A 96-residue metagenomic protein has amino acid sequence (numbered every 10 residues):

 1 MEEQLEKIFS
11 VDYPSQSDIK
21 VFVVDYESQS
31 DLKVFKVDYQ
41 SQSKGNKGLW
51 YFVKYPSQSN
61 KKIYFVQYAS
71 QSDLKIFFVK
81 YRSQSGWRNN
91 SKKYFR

Functional and structural regions predicted by a protein language model:
M1-R96: Repetitive, compositionally biased segments used for assembly/scaffolding
